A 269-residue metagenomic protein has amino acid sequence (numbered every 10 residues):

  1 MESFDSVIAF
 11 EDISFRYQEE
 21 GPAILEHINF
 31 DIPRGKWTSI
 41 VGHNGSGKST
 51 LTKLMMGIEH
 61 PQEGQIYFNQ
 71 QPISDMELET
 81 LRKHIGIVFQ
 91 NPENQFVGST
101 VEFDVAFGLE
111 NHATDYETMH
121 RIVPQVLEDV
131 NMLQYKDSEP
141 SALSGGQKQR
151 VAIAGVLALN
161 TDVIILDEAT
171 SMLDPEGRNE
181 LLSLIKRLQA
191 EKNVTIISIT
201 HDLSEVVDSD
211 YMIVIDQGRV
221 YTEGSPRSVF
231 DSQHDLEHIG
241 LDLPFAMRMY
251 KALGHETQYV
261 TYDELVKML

Functional and structural regions predicted by a protein language model:
M56: Helix-to-loop junction immediately C-terminal to a conserved catalytic motif
G64-P72, L81: Conserved ABC transporter NBD signature motif
E117-Y135: Conserved ABC ATPase "signature" region
E139-L143, Q147: Conserved ABC ATPase signature
I164-D167: Catalytic Walker B motif of ABC-type/P-loop ATPase nucleotide-binding domains
L236-L269: ABC ATPase nucleotide-binding domains
